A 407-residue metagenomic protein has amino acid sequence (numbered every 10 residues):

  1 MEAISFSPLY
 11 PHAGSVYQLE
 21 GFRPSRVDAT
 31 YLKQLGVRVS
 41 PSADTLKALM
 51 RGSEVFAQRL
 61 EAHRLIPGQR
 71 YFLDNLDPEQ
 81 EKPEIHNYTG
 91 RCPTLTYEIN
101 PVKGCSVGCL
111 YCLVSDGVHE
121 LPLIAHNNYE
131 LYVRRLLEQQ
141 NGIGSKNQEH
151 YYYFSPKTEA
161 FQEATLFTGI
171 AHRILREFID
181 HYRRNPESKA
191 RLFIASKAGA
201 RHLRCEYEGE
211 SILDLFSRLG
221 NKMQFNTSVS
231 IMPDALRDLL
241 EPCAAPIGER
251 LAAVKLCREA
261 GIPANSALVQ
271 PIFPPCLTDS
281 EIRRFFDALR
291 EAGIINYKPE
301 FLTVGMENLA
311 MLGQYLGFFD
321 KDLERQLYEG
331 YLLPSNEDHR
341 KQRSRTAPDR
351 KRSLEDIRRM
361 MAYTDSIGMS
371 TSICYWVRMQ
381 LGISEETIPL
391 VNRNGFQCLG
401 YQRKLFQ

Functional and structural regions predicted by a protein language model:
M1-E98, V107, H119: Flexible, acidic/Gly-rich N-terminal and inter-domain linker regions that tether and position cofactor-handling modules
E2-K33, A252, L256, S280-Q407: Auxiliary Fe-S-binding modules of radical SAM enzymes
C105, C109-C112: Short cysteine clusters
S106, S145-K146, E259, A288-E291: Alpha-helix termination/capping residues and helix-transition junctions
S115-A253, N265, N296-L302: Core AdoMet radical
T158-F161, P271-P275: Short histidine/acidic/glycine/proline-rich micro-motifs that form metal- and phosphate-coordinating active-site loops
G199-E206, I272-R284: Active-site glycine- and acidic-residue-rich loops that bind and position anionic ligands or nucleotide-like cofactors
G261-V269: Short beta-strand/loop segments at the ligand-binding rim of alpha/beta enzyme cores
